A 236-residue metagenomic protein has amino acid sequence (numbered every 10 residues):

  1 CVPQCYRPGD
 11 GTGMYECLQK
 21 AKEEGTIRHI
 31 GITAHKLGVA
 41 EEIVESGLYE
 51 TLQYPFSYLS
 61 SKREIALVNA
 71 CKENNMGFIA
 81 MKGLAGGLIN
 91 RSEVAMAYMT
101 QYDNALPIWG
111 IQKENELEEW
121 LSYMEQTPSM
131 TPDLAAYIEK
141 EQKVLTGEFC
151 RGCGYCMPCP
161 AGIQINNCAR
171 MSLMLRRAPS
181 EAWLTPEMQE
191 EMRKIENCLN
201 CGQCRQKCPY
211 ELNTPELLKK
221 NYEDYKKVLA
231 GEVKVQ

Functional and structural regions predicted by a protein language model:
C1-I79, G87: Glycine/proline-rich, positively charged, aromatic-decorated active-site loop/lid region on the catalytic face
A66-A80, L84-Q236: Structured C-terminal cap/extension of enzyme domains
